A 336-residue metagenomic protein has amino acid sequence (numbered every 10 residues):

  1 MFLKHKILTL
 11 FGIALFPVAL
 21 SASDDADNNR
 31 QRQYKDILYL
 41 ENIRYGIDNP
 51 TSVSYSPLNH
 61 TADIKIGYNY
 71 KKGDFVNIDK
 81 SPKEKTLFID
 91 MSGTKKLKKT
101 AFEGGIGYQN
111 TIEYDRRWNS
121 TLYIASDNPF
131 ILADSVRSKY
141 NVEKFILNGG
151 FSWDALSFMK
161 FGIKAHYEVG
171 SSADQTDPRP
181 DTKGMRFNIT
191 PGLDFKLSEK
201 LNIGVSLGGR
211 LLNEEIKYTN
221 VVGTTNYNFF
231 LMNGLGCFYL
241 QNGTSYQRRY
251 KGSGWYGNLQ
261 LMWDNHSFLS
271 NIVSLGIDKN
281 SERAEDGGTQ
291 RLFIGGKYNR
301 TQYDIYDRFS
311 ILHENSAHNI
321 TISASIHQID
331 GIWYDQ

Functional and structural regions predicted by a protein language model:
S21-Y114: N-terminal, post-signal peptide beta-strand-biased segments of exported outer-membrane/organellar beta-barrel and other
H60-I64, T100-I106, F161-A165, N202-L207 (+3 more regions): Transmembrane beta-strands of outer-membrane beta-barrel proteins
I66-K72, Y108-I112, Y167-S171, G209-N213 (+2 more regions): Transmembrane beta-strands of outer-membrane beta-barrel pores
D74-K80, D115-T121, S172-P180, I216-V222 (+2 more regions): Outer-membrane beta-barrel translocator domains and adjoining extracellular loop/strand segments of Gram-negative
K83-I89, N141-L147, D181-F187, K251-G257 (+1 more regions): Residues that define the transmembrane beta-barrel architecture of outer-membrane proteins
I89-K95, L147-W153, I189-F195, G257-W263 (+1 more regions): Residues on the lipid-exposed face of transmembrane beta-strands in outer-membrane beta-barrel proteins
L97-T100, D154-F158, K196-K200, D264-F268 (+1 more regions): Outer-membrane beta-barrel channels and translocator barrels
C237-Q336: Long, internal scaffold/assembly segments composed of regular secondary structure
